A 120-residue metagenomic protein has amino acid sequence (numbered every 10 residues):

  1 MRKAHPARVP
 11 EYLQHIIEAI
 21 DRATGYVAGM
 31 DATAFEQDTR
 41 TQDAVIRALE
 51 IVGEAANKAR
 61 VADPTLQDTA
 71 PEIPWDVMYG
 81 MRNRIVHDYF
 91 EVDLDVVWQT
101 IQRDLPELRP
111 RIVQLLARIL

Functional and structural regions predicted by a protein language model:
M1-L120: Solvent-exposed interaction patches of small proteins and small membrane subunits
